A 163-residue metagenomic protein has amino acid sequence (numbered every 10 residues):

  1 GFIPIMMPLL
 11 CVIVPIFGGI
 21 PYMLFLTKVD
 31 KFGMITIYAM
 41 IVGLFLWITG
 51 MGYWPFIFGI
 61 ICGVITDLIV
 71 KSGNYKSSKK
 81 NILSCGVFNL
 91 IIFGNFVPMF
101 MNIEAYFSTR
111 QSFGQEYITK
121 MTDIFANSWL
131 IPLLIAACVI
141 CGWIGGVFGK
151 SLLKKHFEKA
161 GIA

Functional and structural regions predicted by a protein language model:
G1-G33: Hydrophobic transmembrane alpha-helices
G1-I3, M7, V42-L68: Interfacial aromatic-anchored transmembrane helix boundaries in multi-pass membrane proteins
V12-I13, G33-M40, F56-I57, N81-L83 (+2 more regions): Hydrophobic alpha-helical transmembrane segments
I13, F17, I37-F45, I61 (+3 more regions): Lipid-exposed faces of alpha-helical membrane segments in multi-pass integral membrane proteins
F17, P21-F25, V29, I41 (+6 more regions): Alpha-helical membrane-inserting segments
I57-V87: Cytoplasmic juxtamembrane interface segments
I82-K154: Membrane-embedded alpha-helical hairpins and interfacial helices in multi-pass inner-membrane proteins
S151-A163: Short, charged juxtamembrane terminal tails flanking transmembrane helices
